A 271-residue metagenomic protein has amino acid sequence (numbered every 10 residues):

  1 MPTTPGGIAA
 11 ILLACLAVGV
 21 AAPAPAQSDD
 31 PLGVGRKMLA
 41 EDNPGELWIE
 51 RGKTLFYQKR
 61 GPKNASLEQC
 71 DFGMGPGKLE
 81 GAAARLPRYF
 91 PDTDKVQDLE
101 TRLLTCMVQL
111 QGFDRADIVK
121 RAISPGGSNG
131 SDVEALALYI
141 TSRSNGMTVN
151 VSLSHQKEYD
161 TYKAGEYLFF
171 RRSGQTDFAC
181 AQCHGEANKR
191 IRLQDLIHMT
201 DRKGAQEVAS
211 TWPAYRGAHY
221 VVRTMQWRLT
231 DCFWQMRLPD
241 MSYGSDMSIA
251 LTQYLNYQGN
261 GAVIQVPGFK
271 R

Functional and structural regions predicted by a protein language model:
M1-I11: Bacterial N-terminal signal peptides that target proteins for export
A9-G19: Bacterial N-terminal signal peptides
A21-P23: N-terminal signal peptide c-region/cleavage motif recognized by signal peptidases
Q27-L47, Q58-F72, P76-A135, N145-G146 (+2 more regions): Electron-transfer interface patches adjacent to heme c in soluble/periplasmic c-type cytochromes and di-/multiheme
L136, I140: Hydrophobic, well-structured mid-protein blocks that either form specific transmembrane helices
M147-A164: Solvent-exposed, charged amphipathic helical/linker segments at domain boundaries
